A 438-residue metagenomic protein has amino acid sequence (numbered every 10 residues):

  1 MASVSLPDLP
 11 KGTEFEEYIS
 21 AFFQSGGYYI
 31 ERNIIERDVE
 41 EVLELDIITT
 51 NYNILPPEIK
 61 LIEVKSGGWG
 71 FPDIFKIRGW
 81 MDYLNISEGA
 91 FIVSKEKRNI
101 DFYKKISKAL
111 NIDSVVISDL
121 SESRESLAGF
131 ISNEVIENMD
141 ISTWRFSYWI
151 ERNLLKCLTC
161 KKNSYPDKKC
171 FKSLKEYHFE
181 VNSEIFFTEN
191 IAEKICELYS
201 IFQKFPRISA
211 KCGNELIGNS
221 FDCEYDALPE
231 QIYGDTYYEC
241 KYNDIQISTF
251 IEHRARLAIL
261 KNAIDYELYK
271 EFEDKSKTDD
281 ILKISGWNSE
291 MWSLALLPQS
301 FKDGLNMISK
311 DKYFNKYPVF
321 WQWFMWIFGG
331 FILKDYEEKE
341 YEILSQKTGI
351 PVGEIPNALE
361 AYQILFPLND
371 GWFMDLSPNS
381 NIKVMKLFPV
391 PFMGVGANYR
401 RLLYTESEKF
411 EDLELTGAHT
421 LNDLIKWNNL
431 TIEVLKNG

Functional and structural regions predicted by a protein language model:
M1-E40: Acidic-basic catalytic patches of nuclease active cores, encompassing PD-(D/E)XK and other metal-cofactor nuclease
L6, K95-C157, D412, K426-N429: Domain-level recognition of nuclease-like catalytic cores that cleave nucleotide substrates
E41-L45: A short, glycine/Asx- and small/polar-enriched loop/turn that sits immediately N-terminal to a beta-strand
T50-L61, E290, S300-D303: Active-site beta-strand-loop-beta-strand hairpin of nuclease catalytic cores that positions key catalytic residues
K60-L120: Catalytic cores of nucleic-acid endonucleases
I150-C240: Charge-patterned, long linear interaction tracts outside catalytic cores
I259, I264: Flexible loop/N-cap segments at domain edges
Y266-G438: Charge-dense, extended regions
